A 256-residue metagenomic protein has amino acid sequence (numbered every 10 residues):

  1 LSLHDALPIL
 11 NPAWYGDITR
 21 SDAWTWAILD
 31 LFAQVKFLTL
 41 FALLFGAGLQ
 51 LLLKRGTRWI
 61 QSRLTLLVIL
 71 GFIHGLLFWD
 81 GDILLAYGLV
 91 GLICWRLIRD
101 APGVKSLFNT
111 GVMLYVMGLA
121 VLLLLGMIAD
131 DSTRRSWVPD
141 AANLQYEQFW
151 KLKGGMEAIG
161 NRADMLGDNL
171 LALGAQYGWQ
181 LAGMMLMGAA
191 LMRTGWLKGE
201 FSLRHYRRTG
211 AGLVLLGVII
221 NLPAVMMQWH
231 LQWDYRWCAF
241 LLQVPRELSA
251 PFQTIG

Functional and structural regions predicted by a protein language model:
S2-L7: Short, small-residue-biased leader/transition segments that mark boundaries at the very start of proteins
P8-L84: Membrane helical hairpin/interfacial module
D17-L29, G155-N169, Q232-F240: Juxtamembrane membrane-water interface segments that cap and precede transmembrane helices
G56-R58, W95-T110, A190-G212: Solvent-exposed interhelical
S62-L76, G111-M117, G210-A224: Small-polar-interrupted transmembrane alpha-helices in polytopic inner-membrane proteins
G88-R96: Hydrophobic transmembrane alpha-helices of multi-pass, membrane-embedded glycosylation machinery
T110-A189: Long hydrophobic alpha-helical segments that form multi-pass transmembrane helix bundles in integral membrane proteins
L181, A189, Y235-G256: Alpha-helical transmembrane segments of multi-pass integral membrane proteins
